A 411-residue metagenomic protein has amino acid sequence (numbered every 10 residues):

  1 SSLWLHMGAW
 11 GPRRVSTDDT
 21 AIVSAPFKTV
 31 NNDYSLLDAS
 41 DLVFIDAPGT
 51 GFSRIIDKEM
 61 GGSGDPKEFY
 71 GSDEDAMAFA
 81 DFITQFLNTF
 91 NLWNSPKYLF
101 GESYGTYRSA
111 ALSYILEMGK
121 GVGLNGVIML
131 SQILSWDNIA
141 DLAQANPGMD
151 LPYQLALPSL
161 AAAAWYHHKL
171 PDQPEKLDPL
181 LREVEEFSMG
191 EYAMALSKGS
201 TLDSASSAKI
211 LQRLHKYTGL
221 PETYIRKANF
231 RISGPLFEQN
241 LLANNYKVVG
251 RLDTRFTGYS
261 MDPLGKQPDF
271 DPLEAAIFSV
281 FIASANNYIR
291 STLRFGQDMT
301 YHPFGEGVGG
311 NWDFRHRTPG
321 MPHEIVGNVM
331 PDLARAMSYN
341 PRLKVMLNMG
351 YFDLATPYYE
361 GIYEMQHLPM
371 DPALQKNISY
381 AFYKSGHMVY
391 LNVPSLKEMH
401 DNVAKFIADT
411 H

Functional and structural regions predicted by a protein language model:
S1-E68, Q366: N-terminal cap/lid subdomain of alpha/beta-hydrolase-fold enzymes
G8-T17, E117-G219: A catalytic-pocket lid/entrance helix-loop region that shapes and gates access to the active site across common
A47, K67-N88: Alpha/beta-hydrolase active-site loop
L92-Y104: Alpha/beta-hydrolase fold nucleophile elbow
G101-Y114: Glycine-rich nucleophile elbow surrounding the catalytic serine of serine-hydrolase chemistry
A111, F230, L343, P357-H367: Short alpha-helix in the alpha/beta-hydrolase fold that links the catalytic acid
S200-A355: Alpha/beta-hydrolase fold catalytic core
K384-S395: Catalytic histidine-centered segment of alpha/beta-hydrolase-like enzymes
